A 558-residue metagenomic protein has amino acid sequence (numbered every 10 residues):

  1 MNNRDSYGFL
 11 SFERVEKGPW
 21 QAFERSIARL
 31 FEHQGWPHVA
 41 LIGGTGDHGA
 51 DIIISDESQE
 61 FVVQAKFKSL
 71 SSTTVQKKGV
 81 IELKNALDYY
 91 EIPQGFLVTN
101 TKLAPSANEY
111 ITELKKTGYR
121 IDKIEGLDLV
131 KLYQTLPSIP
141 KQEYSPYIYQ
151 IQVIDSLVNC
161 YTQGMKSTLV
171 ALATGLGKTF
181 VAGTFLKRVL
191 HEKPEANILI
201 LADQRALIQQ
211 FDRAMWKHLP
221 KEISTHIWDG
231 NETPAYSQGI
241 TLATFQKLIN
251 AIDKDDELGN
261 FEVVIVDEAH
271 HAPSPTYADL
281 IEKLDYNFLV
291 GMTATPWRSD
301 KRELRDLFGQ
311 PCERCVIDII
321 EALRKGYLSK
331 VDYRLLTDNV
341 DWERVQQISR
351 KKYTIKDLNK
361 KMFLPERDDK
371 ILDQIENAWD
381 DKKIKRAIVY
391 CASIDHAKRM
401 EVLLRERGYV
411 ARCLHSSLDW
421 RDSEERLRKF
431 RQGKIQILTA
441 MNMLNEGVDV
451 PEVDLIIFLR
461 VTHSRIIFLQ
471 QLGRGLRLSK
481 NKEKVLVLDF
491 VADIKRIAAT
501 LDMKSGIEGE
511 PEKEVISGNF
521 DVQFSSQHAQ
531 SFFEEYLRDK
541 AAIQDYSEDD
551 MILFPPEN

Functional and structural regions predicted by a protein language model:
M1-L172, L176, F180, Q527-F554: Mixed-charge (Asp/Glu-Lys/Arg
L172, L358-N359, K370-N377, D381 (+3 more regions): Long, largely alpha-helical accessory region at the distal end of helicase-like NTP-driven motors
A206-D229: Conserved helix-turn-beta segment of the N-terminal RecA-like "Helicase ATP-binding" lobe in SF1/SF2 helicases
I227-W228, E232-P234, K398-V402, Y409-N442: Conserved helicase ATPase core of P-loop NTP-dependent helicases/translocases
F261, I437-V461, I467-Q470, V485-D489: A short beta-strand element within the Helicase C-terminal
H271-R334: Post-DEXD/H (motif II) to motif III coupling segment of the RecA-like Helicase ATP-binding lobe
E313-I388: Conserved interdomain linker/interface between the two RecA-like ATPase lobes of SF2 helicase motors
R465-Q470, R474-K504: Conserved segment of the helicase C-terminal RecA-like domain
